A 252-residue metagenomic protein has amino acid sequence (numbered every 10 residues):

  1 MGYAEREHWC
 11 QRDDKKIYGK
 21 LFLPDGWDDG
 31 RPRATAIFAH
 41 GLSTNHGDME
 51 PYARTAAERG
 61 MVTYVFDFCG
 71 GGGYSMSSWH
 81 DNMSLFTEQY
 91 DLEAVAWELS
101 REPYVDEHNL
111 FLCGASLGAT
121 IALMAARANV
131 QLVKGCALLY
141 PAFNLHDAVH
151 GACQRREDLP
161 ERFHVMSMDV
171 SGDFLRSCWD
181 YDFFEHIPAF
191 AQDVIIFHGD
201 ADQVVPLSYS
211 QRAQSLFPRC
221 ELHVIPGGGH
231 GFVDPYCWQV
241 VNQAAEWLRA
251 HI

Functional and structural regions predicted by a protein language model:
M1-G30: N-terminal cap/lid segment of alpha/beta-hydrolase-fold proteins
R33, F38-T44, D200: Active-site glycine-rich loops that stabilize anionic/oxyanionic intermediates across multiple enzyme folds
L42-R54: The serine-hydrolase catalytic nucleophile loop
D48, N82-E102: Alpha/beta-hydrolase active-site loop
A56-M76: Conserved alpha/beta-hydrolase
R127-D173: Hydrolase active-site cap/lid region
F190-A191, I196-H198, D202: Short beta-strand/loop motif that positions the catalytic acidic residue of the alpha/beta-hydrolase fold
G228-V241: Catalytic histidine-centered segment of alpha/beta-hydrolase-like enzymes
